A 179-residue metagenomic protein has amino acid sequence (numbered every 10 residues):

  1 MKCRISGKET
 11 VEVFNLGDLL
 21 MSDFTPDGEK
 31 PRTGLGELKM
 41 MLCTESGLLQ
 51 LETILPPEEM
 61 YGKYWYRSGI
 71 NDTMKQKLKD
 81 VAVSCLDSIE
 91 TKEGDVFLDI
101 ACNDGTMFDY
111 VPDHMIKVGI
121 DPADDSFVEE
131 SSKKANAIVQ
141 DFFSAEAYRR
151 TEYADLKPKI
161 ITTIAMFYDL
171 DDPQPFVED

Functional and structural regions predicted by a protein language model:
M1-T73: N-terminal juxtadomain amphipathic helix that follows a signal peptide/anchor or precedes a small N-terminal auxiliary
K75-G94: Conserved alpha-helix/loop element of class I SAM-dependent methyltransferases that forms part of the SAM/SAH-binding
K92-N103: Conserved class I S-adenosyl-L-methionine
D104-H114: Conserved SAM-binding loop of SAM-dependent methyltransferases across substrates and taxa, primarily the Class I
I116-D121: Conserved SAM-binding motif I beta-strand of class I
K133-R150: Conserved SAM-binding strand-loop segment of SAM-dependent methyltransferases
K159-T162: A conserved beta-strand element that flanks and buttresses the S-adenosyl-L-methionine
D169-D179: A short, conserved alpha-helix within the catalytic core of class I
